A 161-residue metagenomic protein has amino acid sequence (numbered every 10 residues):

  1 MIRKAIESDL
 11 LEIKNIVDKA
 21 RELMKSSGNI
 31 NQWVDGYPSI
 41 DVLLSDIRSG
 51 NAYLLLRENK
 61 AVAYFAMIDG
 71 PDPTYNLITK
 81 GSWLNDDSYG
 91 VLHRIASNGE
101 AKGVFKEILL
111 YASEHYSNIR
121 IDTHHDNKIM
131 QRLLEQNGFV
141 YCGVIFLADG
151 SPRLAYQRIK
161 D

Functional and structural regions predicted by a protein language model:
M1-N15: A short beta-loop-alpha structural element at the N-terminal edge of CoA-dependent acyl/N-acetyltransferase catalytic
E22-V42: Conserved GNAT-fold acetyl-CoA-binding loop/helix
V42-L54, P71-P73: A short helix-loop-beta-strand connector motif used in the catalytic cores of GNAT acetyltransferases and, in some
L54, K60-G70: Conserved beta-strand in the GNAT
A66-E100: Conserved acyl-donor/pantetheine-binding loop and adjacent beta-alpha core of acyl/acetyltransferases and related
S97-E114, R132-Q136: Conserved acetyl-CoA-binding loop-helix of GNAT-fold acetyltransferases
E114-D126: Conserved GNAT acetyl-CoA-binding A-motif
D122, V140-L154: Conserved catalytic-core motifs of GNAT/GCN5-like acyltransferases
